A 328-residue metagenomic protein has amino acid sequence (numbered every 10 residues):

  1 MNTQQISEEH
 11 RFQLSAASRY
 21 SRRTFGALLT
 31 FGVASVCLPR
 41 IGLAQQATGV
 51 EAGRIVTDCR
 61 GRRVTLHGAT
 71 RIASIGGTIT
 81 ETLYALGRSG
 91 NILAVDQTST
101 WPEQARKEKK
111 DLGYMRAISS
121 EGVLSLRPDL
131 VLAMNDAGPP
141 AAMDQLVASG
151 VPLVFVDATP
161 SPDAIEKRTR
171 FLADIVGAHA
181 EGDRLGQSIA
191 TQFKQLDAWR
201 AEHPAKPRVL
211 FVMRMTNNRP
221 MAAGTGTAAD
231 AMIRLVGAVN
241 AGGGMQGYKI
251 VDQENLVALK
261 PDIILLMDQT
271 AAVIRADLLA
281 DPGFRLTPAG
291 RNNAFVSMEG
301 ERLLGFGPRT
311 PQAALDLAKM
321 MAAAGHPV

Functional and structural regions predicted by a protein language model:
M1-C37: N-terminal secretory signal peptides
R19, R40-R63, I72, V151: C-terminal segment of N-terminal export signals and the immediately downstream linker at the start of the mature
G53, R71-L126, L130-A137: A short, structured surface patch at a secondary-structure boundary
G53-V56, R62-R63, L130, A141-N217 (+2 more regions): Extracytoplasmic substrate-binding proteins
G76, N135-D136, A158, M213 (+3 more regions): Short secondary-structure boundary segments
S120-R127, V251-K260: Short helices/loops that flank or line small-molecule/ion binding pockets
A137-A148, I263-D281: A ligand-binding cleft/hinge motif common to bilobed small-molecule-binding domains
A223-Y248, D268, V296-S297: His/Asp/Glu-enriched short active-site or ligand-binding loop at hydrolase and phosphoryl-transfer sites
